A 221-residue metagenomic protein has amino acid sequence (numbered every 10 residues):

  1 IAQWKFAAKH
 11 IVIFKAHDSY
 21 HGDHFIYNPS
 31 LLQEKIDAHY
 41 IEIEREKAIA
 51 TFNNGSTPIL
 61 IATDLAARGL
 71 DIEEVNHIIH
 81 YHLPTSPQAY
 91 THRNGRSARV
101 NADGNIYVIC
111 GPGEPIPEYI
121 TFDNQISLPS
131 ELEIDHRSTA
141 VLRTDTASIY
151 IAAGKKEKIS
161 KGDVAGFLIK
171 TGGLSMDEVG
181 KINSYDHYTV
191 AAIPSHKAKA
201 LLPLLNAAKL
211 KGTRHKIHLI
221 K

Functional and structural regions predicted by a protein language model:
I1-F25, S30-D37, V190-A191: Conserved strand-helix element at the start of the C-terminal RecA-like helicase core
A7-K9, T57, V75, D103: Short, high-confidence coil segments that cap the C-terminus of an alpha-helix and link into the following beta-strand
H17-Y20, Y40-E42, L65-R68, L83-P87 (+4 more regions): Conserved nucleotide-binding/hydrolysis micro-motifs of P-loop NTPases
H21, Y27-N28, I134-K221: Non-catalytic terminal extensions of ATP-dependent helicases
Y40-T63: Conserved helicase ATPase core of P-loop NTP-dependent helicases/translocases
T63-L65, S195: Short secondary-structure boundary segments
R68-H82, N105-Y107: A short beta-strand element within the Helicase C-terminal
S86, N94-L128: Conserved segment of the helicase C-terminal RecA-like domain
